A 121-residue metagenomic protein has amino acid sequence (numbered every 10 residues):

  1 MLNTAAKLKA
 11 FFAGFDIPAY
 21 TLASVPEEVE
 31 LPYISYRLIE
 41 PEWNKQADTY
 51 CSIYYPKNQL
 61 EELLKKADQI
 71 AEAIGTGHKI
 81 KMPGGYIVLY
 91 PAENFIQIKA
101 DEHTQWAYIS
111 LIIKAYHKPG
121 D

Functional and structural regions predicted by a protein language model:
M1-Y20, V25, S35-D121: Charged, amphipathic alpha-helical segments and their flanking helix caps
